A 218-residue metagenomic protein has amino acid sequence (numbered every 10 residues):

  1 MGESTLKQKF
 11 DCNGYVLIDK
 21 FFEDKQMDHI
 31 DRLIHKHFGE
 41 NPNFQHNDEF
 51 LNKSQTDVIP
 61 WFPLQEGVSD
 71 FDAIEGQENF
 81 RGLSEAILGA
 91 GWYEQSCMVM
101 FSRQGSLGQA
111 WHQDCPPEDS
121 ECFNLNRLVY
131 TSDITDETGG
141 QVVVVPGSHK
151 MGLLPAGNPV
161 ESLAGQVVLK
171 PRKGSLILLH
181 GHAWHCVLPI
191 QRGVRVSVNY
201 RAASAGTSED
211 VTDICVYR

Functional and structural regions predicted by a protein language model:
M1-N13, D19-W111, P117-E118: Non-heme Fe(II)-dependent double-stranded beta-helix
R32, F38-E40, F44-L51, L188-R218: Non-heme Fe(II)/2-oxoglutarate
V68-A73, A164-G165, V187: Active-site rim elements
G105-K170, T207-V216: Catalytic core of non-heme Fe(II) oxygenases with the double-stranded beta-helix
K170-W184: Conserved metal-binding segment of the jelly-roll/cupin
